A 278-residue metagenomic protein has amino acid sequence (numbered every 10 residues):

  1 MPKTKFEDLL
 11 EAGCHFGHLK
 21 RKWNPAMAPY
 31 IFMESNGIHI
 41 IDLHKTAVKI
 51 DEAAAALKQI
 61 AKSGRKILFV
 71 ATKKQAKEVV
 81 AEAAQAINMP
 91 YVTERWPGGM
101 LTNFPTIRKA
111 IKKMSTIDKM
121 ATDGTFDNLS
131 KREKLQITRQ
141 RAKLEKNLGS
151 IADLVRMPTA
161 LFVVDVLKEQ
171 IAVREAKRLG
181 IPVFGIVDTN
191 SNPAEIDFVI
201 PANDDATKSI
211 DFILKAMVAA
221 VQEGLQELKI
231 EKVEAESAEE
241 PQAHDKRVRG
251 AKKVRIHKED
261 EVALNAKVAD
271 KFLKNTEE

Functional and structural regions predicted by a protein language model:
M1-K3, E223-E278: Intrinsically disordered, compositionally biased charged tails
P2-K232: Ribosome large-subunit tunnel/peptidyl-transferase-proximal elements
